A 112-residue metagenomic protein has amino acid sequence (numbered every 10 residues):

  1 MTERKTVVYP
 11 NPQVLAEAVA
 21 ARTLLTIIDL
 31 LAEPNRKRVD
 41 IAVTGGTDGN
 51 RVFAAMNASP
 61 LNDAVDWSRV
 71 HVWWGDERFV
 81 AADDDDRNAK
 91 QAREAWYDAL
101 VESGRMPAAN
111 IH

Functional and structural regions predicted by a protein language model:
M1-E3, D66-H112: Ligand-binding beta-strand-loop-alpha-helix segment within the catalytic cores of soluble metabolic enzymes
M1-I41: N-terminal glycine-/serine-/threonine-rich phosphate-binding loop
K5, E17, T26-D29, R51 (+2 more regions): Non-catalytic beta/alpha edge segments that cap or flank active sites
V8-N11, V43-G45, W74-E77: Short glycine-centered, acidic/aromatic-flanked micro-motifs in structured strand/loop junctions that mark active-site
V14, A18, T47, R51 (+1 more regions): Conserved active-site and cofactor/substrate-binding residues in soluble primary-metabolism enzymes
T23-I27, N50-L61, R93-D98: Short, well-ordered amphipathic alpha-helices
I27-N35, P60-A64, L100-G104: Alpha-helix termini
A32-P60: Glycine-rich N-terminal segment of FAD-binding domains in flavoprotein oxidoreductases, spanning the beta-loop-helix
